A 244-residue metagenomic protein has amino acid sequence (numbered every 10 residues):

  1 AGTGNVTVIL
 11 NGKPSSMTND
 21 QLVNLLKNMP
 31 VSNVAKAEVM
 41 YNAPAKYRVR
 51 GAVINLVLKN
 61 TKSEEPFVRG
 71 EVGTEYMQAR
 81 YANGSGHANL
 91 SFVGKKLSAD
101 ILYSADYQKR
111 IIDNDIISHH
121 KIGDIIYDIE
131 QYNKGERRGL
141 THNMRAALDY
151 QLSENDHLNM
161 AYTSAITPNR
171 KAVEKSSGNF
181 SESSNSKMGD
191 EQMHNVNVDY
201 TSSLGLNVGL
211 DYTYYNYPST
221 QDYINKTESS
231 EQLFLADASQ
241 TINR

Functional and structural regions predicted by a protein language model:
A1-T18: Extracytoplasmic beta-strand/coil segments of soluble accessory domains associated with Gram-negative outer-membrane
S15-A43: Short acidic/polar hinge/loop motifs at secondary-structure boundaries that mediate gating or recognition
L22-N24, V49-G73, G84-G86: N-terminal periplasmic accessory domains that precede and gate Gram-negative outer-membrane beta-barrel machines
G51, I112-I125, K171-N179, S219-S229: Outer-membrane beta-barrel translocator domains and adjoining extracellular loop/strand segments of Gram-negative
G73-H87, Y127-N143, S181-M193, L235-I242: Outer-membrane beta-barrel proteins
T74-R80, G94, A105-K109, S164-P168 (+1 more regions): Transmembrane beta-strands of outer-membrane beta-barrel pores
L97, T141-N169, S184-R244: Face-selective signature of the C-terminal outer-membrane beta-barrel domain
A99-L140: Surface-exposed beta-strand-turn/loop segments characteristic of Gram-negative outer-membrane beta-barrels
